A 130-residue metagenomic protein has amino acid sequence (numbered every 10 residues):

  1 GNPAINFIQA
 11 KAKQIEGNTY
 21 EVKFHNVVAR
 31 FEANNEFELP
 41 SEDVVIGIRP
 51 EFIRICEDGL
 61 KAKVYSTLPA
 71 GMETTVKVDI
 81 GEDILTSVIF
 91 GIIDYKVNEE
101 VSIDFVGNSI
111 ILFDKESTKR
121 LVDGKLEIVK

Functional and structural regions predicted by a protein language model:
P3-K130: Non-catalytic connector elements of ABC transporters
